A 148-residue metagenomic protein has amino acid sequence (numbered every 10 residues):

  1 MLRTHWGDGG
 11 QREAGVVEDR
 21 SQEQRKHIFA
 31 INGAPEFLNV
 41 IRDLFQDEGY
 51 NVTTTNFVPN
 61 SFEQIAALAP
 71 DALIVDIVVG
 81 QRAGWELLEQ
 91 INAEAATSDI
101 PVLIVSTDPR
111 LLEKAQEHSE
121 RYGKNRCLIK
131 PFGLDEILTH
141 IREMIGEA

Functional and structural regions predicted by a protein language model:
M1-G33, G133-A148: Non-catalytic signal-transmission and effector/linker regions of two-component phosphorelay proteins
A34-T53, Y122: Two-component/phosphorelay signaling modules centered on CheY-like receiver
F57, A83-E89: Acidic catalytic/metal-coordinating carboxylates
N60-S61: Short alpha-helical segment
L68-V79: Active-site beta3 strand of CheY-like receiver
A69, A96-L103: His-Asp phosphorelay/catalytic-motif detector in bacterial-type signaling
E86, P109-L128, D135, T139: Alpha4 helix (beta4-alpha4-beta5 surface) of REC/receiver domains from two-component response regulators
V105-T107: Hydrophobic/aromatic residues positioned on beta-strands within the core alpha/beta folds
